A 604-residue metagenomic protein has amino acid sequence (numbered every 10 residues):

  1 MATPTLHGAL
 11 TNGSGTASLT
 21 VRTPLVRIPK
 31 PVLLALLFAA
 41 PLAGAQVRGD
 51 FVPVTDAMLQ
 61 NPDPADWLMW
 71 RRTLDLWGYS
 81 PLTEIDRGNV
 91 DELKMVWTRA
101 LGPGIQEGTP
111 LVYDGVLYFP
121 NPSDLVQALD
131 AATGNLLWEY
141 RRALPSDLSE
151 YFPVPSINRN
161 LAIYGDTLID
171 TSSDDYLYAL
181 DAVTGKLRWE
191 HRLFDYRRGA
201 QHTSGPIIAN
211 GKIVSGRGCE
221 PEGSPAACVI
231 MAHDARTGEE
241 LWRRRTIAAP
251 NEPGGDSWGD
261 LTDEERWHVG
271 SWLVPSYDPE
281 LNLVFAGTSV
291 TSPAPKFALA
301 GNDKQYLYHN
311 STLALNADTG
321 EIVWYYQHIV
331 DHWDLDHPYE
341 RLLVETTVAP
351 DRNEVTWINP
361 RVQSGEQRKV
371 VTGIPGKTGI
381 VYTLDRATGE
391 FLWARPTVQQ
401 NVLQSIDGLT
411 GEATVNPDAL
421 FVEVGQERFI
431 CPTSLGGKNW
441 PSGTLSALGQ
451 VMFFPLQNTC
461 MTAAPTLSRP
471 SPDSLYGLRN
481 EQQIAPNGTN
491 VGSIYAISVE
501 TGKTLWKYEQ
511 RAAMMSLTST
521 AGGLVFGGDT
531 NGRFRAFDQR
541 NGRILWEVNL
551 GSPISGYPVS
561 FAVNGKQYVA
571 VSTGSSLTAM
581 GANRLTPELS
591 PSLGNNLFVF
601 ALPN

Functional and structural regions predicted by a protein language model:
A39-L42: N-terminal signal peptide c-region/cleavage motif recognized by signal peptidases
Q46-L101, N135-E150, K186-D195, E239-I247 (+9 more regions): Aromatic (tryptophan-biased) beta-strands that constitute blades/sheets of beta-rich domains
W67-R71, P103-L125, E150-L177, Q201-S224 (+7 more regions): Repeat-blade elements of multi-bladed beta-propeller folds
D331-H332, H337-E340, V398-V402, T433 (+2 more regions): Conserved blade-ending motifs and adjacent loop-strand segments that build the rim/top face of beta-propeller domains
N359-P360, Q457-N458, P486-R543: Loop/turn-rich, solvent-exposed surfaces of beta-rich toroidal or solenoidal domains
V559-N604: Blade-level signature of beta-propeller repeat domains, shared across WD40, Kelch, NHL, RCC1 and BNR/Asp-box propellers
